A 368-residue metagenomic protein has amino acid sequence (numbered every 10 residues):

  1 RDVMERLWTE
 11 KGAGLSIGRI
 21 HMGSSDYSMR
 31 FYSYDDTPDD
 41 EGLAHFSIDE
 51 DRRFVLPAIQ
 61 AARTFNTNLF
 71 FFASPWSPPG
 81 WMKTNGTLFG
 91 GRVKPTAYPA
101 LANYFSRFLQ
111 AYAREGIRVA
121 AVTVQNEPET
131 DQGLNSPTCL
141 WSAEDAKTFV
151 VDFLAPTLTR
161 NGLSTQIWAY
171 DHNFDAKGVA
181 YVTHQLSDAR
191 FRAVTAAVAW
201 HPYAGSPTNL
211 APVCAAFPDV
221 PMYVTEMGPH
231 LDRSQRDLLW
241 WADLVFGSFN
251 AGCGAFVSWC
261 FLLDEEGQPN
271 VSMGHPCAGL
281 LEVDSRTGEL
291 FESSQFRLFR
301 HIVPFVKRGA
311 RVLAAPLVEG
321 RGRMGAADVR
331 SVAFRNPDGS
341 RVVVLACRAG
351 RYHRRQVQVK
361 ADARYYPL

Functional and structural regions predicted by a protein language model:
R1-V119, D152: N-terminal catalytic cores of secreted or lumenal carbohydrate-active enzymes
G14, F71, V122, V198 (+3 more regions): Conserved, mostly hydrophobic/aromatic
G23-S24, S74-P79, Q125-E127, N173 (+1 more regions): Short glycine-enriched loops at secondary-structure junctions
Y27-F31, P79-G86, P128-L134, A176-V179 (+1 more regions): Short acidic/His/Gly/Ser-rich catalytic and metal-binding motifs that mark active-site loops of diverse hydrolases
D49-R53, R92-P99, N103, E144 (+3 more regions): Soluble non-cytosolic domains of exported or imported proteins
A100-A121, P128-D232: Active-site neighborhood of glycoside hydrolase catalytic domains
P221-P304, L313-E319: Aromatic/acidic polysaccharide-binding cleft in carbohydrate-active enzymes
V318-Y366: Carbohydrate-binding surface patches
